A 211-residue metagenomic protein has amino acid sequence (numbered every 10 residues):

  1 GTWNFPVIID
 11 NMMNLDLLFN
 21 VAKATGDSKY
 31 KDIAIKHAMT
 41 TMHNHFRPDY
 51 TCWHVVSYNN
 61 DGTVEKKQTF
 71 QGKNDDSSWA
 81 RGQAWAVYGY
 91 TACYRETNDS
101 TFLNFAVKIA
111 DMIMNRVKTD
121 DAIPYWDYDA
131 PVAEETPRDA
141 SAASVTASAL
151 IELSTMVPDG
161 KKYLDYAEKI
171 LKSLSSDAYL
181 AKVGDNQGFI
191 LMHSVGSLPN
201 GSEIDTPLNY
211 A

Functional and structural regions predicted by a protein language model:
G1-A211: Glycan-recognition and catalytic cores of secretory/periplasmic carbohydrate-active enzymes
